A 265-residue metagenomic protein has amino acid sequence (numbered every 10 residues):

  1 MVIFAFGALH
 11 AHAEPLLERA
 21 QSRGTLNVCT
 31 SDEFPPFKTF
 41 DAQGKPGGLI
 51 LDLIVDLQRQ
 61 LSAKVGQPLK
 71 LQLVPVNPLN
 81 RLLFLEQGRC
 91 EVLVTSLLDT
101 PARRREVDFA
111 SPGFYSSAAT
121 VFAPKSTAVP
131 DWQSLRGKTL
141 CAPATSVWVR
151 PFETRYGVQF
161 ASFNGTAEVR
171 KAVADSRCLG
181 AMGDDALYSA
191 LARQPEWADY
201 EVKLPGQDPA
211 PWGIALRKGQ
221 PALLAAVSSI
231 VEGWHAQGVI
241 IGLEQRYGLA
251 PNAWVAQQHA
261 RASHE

Functional and structural regions predicted by a protein language model:
M1-G7: Bacterial N-terminal signal peptides
L9-A13: Sec/Tat signal peptide C-region and signal peptidase I cleavage site
E14-S96: Extracytoplasmic small-molecule ligand-binding "clamshell" domains of the periplasmic binding protein/Venus flytrap
C29-F34, V74-L79, G88-T100, K125 (+6 more regions): Beta->alpha turn/N-cap motifs
D32, G113-A123, D185, S189-E232 (+1 more regions): Periplasmic-binding protein-like
G48-Q60, S126-V129, Q133-S134, K138-T139 (+3 more regions): Extended ligand-binding regions for polar small-molecule ligands
V55, G66-S134, E196-Q207: Acidic, polar ligand-binding/catalytic clefts
L97, G113-S116, T120-D199, Q220: Pocket-lining segment of extracytoplasmic ligand-binding domains
